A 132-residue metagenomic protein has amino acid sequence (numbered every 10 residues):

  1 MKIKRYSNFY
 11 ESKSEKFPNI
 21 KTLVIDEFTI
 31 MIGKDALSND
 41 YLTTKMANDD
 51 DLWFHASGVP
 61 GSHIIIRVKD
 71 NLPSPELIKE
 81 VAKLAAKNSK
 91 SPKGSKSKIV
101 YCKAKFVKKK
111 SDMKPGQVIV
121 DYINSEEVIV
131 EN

Functional and structural regions predicted by a protein language model:
K2-N132: Duplex nucleic acid-engaging cores and interfaces of nucleic-acid transaction enzymes
